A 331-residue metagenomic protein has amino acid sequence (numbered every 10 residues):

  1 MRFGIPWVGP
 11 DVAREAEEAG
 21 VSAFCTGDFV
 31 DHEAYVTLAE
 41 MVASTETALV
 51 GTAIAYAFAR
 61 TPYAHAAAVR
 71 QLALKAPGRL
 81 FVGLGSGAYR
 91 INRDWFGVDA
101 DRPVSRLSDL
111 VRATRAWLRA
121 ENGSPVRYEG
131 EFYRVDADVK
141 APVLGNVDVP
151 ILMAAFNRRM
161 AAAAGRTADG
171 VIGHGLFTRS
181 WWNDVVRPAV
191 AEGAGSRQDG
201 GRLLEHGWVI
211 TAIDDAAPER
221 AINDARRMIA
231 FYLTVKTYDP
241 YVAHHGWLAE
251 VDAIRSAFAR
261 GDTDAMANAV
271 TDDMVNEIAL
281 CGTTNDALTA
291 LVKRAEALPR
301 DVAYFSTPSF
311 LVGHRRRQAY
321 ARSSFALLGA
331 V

Functional and structural regions predicted by a protein language model:
M1-A53, F58, V149: N-terminal beta1-alpha1-beta2 module of alpha/beta enzyme domains
M1-P6, F24-T26, L49-A53, L80-L84 (+4 more regions): Hydrophobic faces of well-ordered beta-strands that scaffold small-molecule active sites in alpha/beta enzyme cores
M1-T26, A73, F81, R112-R115 (+7 more regions): C-terminal amphipathic alpha-helical "assembly" element that mediates oligomerization/partner interfaces or acts as
M1-V8, A55-P62, G145-F156, T211-D214 (+1 more regions): Active-site mouth loops of central-metabolism enzymes
V12, L74-G170, G175-L203, D252-I254: Internal, glycine-rich beta/alpha segment that forms the wall or movable "lid" of small-molecule/cofactor binding
T26-V36, A57-Y63, T178-W182, A212-I213 (+1 more regions): Acidic-and-aromatic substrate-binding clefts and catalytic sites of carbohydrate-active enzymes
F58-Q71, D101: Glycine-rich anion/phosphate-binding loops
A189-A194, R202-T211, A216, D224: Glycine-rich, Lys/Arg-enriched anion-binding loops that position phosphate/diphosphate groups for phosphoryl
